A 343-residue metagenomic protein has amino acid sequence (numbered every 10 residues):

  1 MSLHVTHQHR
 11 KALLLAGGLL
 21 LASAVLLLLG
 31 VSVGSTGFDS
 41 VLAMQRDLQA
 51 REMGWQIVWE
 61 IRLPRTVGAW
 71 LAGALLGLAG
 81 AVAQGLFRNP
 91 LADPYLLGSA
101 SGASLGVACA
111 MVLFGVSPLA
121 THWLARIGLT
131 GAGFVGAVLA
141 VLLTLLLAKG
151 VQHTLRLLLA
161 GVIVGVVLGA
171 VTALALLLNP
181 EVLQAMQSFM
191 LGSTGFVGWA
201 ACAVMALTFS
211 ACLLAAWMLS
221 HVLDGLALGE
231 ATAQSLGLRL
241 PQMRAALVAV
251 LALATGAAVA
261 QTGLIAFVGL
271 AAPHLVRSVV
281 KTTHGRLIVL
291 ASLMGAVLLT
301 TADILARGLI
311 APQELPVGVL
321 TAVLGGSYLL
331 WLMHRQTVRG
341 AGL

Functional and structural regions predicted by a protein language model:
S2-L343: Alpha-helical transmembrane segments in inner-membrane proteins
